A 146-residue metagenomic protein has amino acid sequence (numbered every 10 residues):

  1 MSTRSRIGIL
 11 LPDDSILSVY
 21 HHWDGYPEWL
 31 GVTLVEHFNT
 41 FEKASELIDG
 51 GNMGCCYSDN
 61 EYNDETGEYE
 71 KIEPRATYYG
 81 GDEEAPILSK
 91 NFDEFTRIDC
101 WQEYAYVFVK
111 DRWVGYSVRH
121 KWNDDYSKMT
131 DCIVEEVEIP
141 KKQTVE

Functional and structural regions predicted by a protein language model:
M1-Y26, L30: Short, extreme N-terminal segment that most often corresponds to the first beta-strand
H22-E28, V32-A44: N-terminal low-complexity, intrinsically disordered "leader/linker" segments enriched in small/polar and basic residues
E36-E146: Low-complexity intrinsically disordered segments
